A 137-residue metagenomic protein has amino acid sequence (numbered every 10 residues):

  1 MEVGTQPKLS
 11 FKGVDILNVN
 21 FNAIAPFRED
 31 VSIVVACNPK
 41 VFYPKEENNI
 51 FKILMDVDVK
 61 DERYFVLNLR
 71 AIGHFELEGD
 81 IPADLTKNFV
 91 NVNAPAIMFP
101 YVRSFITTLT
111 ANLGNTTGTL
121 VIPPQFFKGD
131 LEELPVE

Functional and structural regions predicted by a protein language model:
M1-I97, S104-E137: N-terminal intrinsically disordered, cationic/polar leader segments that include organellar targeting peptides
